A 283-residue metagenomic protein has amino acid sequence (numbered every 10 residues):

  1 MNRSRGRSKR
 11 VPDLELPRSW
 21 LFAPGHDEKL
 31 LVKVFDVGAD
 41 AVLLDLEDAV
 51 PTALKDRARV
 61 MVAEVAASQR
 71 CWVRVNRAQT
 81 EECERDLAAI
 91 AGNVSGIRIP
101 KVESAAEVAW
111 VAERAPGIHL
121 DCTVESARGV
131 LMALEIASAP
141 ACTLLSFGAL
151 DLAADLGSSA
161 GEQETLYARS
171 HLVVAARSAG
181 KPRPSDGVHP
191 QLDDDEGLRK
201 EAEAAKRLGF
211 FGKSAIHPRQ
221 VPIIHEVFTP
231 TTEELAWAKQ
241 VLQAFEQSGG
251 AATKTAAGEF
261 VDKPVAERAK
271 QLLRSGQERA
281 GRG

Functional and structural regions predicted by a protein language model:
N2-G283: Expand to "…catalyze enediolate/carbanion chemistry for C-C bond making/breaking, isomerization, decarboxylation
